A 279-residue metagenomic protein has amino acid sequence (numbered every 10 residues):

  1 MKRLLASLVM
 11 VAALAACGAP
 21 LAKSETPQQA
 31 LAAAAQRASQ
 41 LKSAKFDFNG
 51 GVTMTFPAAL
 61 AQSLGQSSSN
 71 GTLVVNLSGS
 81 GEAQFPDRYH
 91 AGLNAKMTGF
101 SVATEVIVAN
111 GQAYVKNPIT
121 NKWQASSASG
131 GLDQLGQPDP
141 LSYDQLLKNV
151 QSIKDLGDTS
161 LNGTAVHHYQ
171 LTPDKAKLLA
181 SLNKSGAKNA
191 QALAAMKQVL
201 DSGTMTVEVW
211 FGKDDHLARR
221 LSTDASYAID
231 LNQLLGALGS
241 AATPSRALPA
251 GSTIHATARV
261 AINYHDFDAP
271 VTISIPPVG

Functional and structural regions predicted by a protein language model:
M1-A15: Sec-dependent bacterial lipoprotein signal peptides
C17-G279: Subset-of-secretome marker
